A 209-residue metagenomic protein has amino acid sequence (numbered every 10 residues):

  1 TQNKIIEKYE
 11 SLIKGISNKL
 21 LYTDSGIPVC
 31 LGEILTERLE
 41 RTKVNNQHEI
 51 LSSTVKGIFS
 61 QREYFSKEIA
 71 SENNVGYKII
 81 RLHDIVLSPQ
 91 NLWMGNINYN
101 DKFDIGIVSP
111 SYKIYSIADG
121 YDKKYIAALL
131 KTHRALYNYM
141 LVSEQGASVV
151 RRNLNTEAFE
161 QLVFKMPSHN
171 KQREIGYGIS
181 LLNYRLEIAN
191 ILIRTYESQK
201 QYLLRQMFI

Functional and structural regions predicted by a protein language model:
T1-G15, G26, I126, V163-Y202: Amphipathic alpha-helical segments
E7, K102, R152-L154: Short helix-capping and inter-helix turn/linker motifs at the boundaries of alpha-helical repeat units
K8-K43: Non-catalytic DNA-recognition/assembly elements of restriction-modification systems
G32-K43, Q47-I85: Sequence-specific dsDNA recognition surfaces
N46-F65, S88, L92-P110, K124-A128 (+2 more regions): Short, ligand-facing micro-motifs at secondary-structure edges
S71-N74, S148, S180: Short, solvent-exposed loop/turn positions at domain surfaces that link secondary-structure elements or cap domain
G106-S111, G146-N170: A short glycine-rich beta-alpha junction/loop motif
